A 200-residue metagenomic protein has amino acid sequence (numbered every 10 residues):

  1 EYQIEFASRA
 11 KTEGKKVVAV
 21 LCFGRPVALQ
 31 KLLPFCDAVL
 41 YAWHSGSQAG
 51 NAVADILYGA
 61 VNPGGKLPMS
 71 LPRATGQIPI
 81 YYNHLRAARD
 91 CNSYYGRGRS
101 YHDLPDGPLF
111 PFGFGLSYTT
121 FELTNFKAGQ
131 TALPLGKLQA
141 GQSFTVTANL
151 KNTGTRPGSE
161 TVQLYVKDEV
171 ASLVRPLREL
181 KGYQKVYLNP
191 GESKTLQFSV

Functional and structural regions predicted by a protein language model:
E1-G14, A19-F35: Hydrophobic helix-and-loop "lid/oligomerization" segment in the mid-to-C-terminal part of catalytic domains
Y2-F6, V53, F198: Hydrophobic alpha-helical membrane-association signature
C22-S159, Y165, P190: Secreted, periplasmic, or luminal enzymes acting at the cell surface/secretory milieu
D90-N92, E169, K181-Y183: Short, intrinsically disordered/low-complexity patches at protein termini and at juxtamembrane boundaries
T155-S172, R178-L180: Short acidic, flexible loop segments centered on an aromatic residue
S172-V200: Intrinsically disordered, low-complexity Pro/Gly/Ser/Thr-rich segments with frequent PxxP/GP/PP motifs and embedded
